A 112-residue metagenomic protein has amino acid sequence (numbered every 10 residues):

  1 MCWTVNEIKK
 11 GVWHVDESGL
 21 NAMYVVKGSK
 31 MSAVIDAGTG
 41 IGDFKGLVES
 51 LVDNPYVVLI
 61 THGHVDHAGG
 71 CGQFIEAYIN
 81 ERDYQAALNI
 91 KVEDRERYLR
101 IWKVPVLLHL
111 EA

Functional and structural regions predicted by a protein language model:
C2-E49: Conserved beta-strand hairpin/beta-sheet module of binuclear metal-dependent hydrolase folds, prominently
I41-A112: Active-site HxH/HxHxD metal-binding segment of metal-dependent hydrolases
